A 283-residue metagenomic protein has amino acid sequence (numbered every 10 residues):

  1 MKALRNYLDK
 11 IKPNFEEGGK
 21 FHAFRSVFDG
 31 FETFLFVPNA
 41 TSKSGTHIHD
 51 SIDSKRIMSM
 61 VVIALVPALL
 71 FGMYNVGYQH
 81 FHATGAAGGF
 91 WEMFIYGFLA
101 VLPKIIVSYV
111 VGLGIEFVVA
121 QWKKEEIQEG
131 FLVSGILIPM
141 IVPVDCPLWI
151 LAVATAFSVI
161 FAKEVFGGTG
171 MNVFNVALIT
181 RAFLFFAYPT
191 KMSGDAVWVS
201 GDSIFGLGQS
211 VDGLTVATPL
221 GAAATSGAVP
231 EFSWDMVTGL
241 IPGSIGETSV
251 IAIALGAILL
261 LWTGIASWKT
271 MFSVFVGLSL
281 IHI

Functional and structural regions predicted by a protein language model:
M1-I105: N-terminal signal-anchor module of multipass membrane proteins
S42-I48, G112-K123, I160-G170, L255-T263: C-terminal ends of transmembrane helices
M60-A68, K104-E116, F131-G135, P139 (+5 more regions): Alpha-helical transmembrane segments in multi-pass membrane proteins
I95-S108, D145-V153, I241-S249: Structural signature of hydrophobic alpha-helical transmembrane segments
E116, S134-V144, A254-L260: Generic transmembrane alpha-helix motif of multi-pass integral membrane proteins
E126-F205: Membrane-interface helix-loop-helix junctions at boundaries between adjacent transmembrane segments
G170-A254: Long hydrophobic alpha-helical segments that form multi-pass transmembrane helix bundles in integral membrane proteins
I281-I283: Conserved small/polar residues in nucleotide/adenosyl-binding loops
